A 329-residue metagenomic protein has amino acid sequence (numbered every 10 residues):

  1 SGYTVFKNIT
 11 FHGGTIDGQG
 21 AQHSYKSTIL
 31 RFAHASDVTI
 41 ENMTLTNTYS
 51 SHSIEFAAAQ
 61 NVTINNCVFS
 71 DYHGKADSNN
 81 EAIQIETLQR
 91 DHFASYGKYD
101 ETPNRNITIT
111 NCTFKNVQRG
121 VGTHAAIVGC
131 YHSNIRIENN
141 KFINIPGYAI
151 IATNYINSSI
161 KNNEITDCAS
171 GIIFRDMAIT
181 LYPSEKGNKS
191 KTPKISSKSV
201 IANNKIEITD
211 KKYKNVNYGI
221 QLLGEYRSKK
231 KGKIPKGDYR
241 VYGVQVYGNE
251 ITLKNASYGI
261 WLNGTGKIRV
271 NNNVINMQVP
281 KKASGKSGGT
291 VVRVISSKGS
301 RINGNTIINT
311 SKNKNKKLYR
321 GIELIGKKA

Functional and structural regions predicted by a protein language model:
S1, I16-Q19, I275, I307: Beta-strand-rich extracellular passenger or scaffold domains
S1-G2, Q22-R31, N47-F56, K75-N104 (+7 more regions): Extracellular beta-strand/beta-solenoid scaffold signature
S1-T15: Beta-solenoid repeat scaffold
K7, A35-V38, F56-T63, R105 (+8 more regions): Short "repeat-start/strand-capping" segments in structured domains, especially the N-termini of parallel beta-helix
T15, H34, N42-T44, A58 (+3 more regions): Short, structured patches in soluble enzyme cores that scaffold and shape functional sites
I109, T113-K115: The conserved beta-strand core of Leucine-Rich Repeat
E207, G224-K229, V241-V244: Leucine-rich repeat
